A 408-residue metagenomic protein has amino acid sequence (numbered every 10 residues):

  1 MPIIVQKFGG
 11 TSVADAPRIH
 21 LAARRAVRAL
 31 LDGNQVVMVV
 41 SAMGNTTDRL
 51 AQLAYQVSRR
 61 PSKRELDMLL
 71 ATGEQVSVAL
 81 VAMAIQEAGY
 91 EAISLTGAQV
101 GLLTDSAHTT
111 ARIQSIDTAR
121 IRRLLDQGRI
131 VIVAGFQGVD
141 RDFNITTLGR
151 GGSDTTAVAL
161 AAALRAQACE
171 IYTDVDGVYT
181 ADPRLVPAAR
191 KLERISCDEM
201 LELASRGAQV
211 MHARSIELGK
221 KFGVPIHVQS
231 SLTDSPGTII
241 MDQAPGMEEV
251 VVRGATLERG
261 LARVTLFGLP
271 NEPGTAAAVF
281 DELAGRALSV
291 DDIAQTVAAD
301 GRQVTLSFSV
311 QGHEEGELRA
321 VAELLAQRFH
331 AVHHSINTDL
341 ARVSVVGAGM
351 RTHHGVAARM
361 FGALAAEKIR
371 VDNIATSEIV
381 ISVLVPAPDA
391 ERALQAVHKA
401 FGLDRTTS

Functional and structural regions predicted by a protein language model:
M1-I216, L384-D389, F401, R405: Nucleotide/pyrophosphate-binding catalytic subdomain
D32, A88, F222, R286 (+1 more regions): Conserved dinucleotide-binding and phosphotransfer motif residues
M43, V175-G177, F222-I226, S230-S235 (+4 more regions): Glycine-rich beta-alpha junction loops
L95-G97, Q229-S231, I293: Conserved beta-strand termini and adjacent loop/short-helix elements that scaffold enzyme active sites in alpha/beta
A168-Y172, I226-V228, D291, N373: Short hydrophobic alpha-helical runs that function as membrane-insertion/retention elements
G237-S408: A conserved regulatory-domain signal marking ACT and ACT-like small-molecule sensing domains and adjacent regulatory
